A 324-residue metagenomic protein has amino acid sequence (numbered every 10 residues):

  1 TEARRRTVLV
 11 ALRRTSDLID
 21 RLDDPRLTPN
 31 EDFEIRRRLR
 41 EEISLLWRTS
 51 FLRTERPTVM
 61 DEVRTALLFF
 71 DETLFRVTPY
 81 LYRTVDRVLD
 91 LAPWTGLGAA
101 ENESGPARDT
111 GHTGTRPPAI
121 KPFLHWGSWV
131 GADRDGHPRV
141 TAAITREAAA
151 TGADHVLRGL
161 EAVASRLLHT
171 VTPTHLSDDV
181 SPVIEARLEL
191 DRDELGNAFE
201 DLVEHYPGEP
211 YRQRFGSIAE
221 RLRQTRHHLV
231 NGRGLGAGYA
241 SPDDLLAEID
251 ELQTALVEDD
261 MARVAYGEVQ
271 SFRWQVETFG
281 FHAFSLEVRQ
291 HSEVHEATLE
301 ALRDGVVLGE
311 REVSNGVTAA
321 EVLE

Functional and structural regions predicted by a protein language model:
T1-V322: Often metal-dependent polyanion-binding catalytic scaffolds in large enzymes
